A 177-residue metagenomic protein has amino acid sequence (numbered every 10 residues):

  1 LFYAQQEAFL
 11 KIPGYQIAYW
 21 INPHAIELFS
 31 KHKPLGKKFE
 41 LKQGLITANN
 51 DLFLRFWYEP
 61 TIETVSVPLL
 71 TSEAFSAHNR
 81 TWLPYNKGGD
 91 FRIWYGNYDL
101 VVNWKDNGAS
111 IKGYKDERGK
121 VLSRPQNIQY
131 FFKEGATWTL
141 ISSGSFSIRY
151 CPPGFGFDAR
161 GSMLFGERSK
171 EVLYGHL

Functional and structural regions predicted by a protein language model:
L1-K120, R124-T137: Polynucleotide-recognition surfaces of large bacterial nucleic-acid defense/processing enzymes
Q129, K133-E134, T139-L177: Basic, amphipathic alpha-helical recognition segments used for DNA target recognition
